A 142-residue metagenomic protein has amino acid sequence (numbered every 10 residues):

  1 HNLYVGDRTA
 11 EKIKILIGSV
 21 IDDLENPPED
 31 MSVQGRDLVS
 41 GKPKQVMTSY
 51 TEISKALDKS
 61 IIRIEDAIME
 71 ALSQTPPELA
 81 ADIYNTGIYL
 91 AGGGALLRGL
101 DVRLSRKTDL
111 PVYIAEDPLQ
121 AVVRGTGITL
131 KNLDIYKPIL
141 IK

Functional and structural regions predicted by a protein language model:
H1-A56: Phosphate-binding glycine-rich/basic clefts of nucleotide- and phosphate-handling proteins, predominantly
N2-D7, L72-A80, Y136-I139: Active-site phosphate-binding and catalytic loops of NTP-dependent enzymes
Y4-R8, T48, E52, A56-K59 (+4 more regions): Charged, alpha-helix-enriched surfaces in structured cytosolic catalytic cores of large nucleotide-utilizing machines
D37-K44, T48-T51, I68, T108 (+2 more regions): PAZ/PAZ-like end-binding module
A56-I83, T129-N132: Phosphate/ATP-binding catalytic cores across multiple sugar-kinase/actin-like superfamilies, primarily ASKHA
I68, L90, T126: Residue-level signature of catalytic and energy-coupling elements of molecular machines, predominantly ATP/GTP-dependent
A80-L104: Glycine-rich phosphate-binding loops at beta-strand->alpha-helix junctions
V102-I128, Y136, I141-K142: Conserved phosphate-binding/catalytic loops in two-lobed NTP-binding clefts
